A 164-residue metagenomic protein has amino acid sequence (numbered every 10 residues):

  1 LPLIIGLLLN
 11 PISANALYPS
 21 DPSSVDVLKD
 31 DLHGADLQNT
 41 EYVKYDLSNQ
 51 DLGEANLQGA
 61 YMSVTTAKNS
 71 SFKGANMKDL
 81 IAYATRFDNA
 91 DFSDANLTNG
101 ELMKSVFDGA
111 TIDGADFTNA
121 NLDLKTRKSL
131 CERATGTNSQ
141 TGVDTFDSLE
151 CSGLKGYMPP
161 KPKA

Functional and structural regions predicted by a protein language model:
P2, G6-A164: Tandem repeat scaffolds
